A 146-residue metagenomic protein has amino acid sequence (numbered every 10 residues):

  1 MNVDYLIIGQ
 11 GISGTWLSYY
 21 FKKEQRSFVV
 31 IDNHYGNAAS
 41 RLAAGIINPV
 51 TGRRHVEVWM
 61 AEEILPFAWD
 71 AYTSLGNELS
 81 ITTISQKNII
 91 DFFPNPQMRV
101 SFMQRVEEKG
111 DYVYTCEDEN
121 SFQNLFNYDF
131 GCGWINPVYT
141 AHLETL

Functional and structural regions predicted by a protein language model:
M1-D4, L79: Short, Lys/Arg-enriched, disordered terminal segments
V3-V29: N-terminal Rossmann-like FAD-binding beta1-loop-alpha1 element of flavoenzymes
G9, D32, F93: Short beta-strand/turn micro-motifs composed of small residues that flank or help shape donor/cofactor-binding pockets
G9-G14, A44-G45, N88: Glycine-centered flexibility sites
Q10, A61, Y139-H142: Aromatic-acidic/polar surface patches that form glycan- and anion
S13, A39, H142: Short, contiguous, pocket-lining structural segments that sit at or immediately flank catalytic/ligand-binding sites
Y20, N33-K87, V100-S101: Conserved FAD-binding subdomain of flavin-dependent enzymes
E78-L146: Flavin (FAD/FMN) cofactor-binding and adjacent substrate-gating region of FAD-dependent oxidoreductase domains
